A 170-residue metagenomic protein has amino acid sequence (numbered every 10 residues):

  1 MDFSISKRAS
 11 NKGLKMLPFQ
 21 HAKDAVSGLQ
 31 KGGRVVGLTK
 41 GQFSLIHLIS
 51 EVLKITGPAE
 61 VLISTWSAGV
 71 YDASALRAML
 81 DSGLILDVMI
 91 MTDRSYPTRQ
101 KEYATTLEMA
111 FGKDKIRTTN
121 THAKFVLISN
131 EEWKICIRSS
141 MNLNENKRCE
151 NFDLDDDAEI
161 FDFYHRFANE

Functional and structural regions predicted by a protein language model:
M1-P58, D81-S82, S129, K134 (+3 more regions): N-terminal localization/anchoring segments of enzymes in phospholipid and broader phosphate metabolism
F43-F111: Primarily the HKD phosphodiesterase
V61, K113-Y164: HKD (HxKxxxxD) catalytic microenvironment of the phospholipase D
S74, Y103, C149-N151, R166: A generic "cationic amphipathic patch" detector
Y164-E170: Cysteine/selenocysteine-centered motifs that mediate thiol-based redox chemistry or coordinate metal-sulfur cofactors
